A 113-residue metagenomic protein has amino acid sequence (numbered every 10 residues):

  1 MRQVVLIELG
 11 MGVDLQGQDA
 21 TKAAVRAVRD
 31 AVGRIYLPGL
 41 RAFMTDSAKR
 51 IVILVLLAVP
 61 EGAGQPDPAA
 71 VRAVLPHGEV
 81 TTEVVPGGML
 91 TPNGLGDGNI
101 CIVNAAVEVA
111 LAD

Functional and structural regions predicted by a protein language model:
M1-T45, P60-P66, N104-A112: Conserved mixed alpha/beta catalytic, RNA-binding, or beta-rich assembly cores of soluble enzyme, regulatory
M1-V4, A48-I51, H77-V80, I102-N104: Short coil/turn connectors at secondary-structure junctions
A24, A70-A73: Short intrinsically disordered coil segments
A27, M44-A48, V52, T91: Solvent-exposed, non-transmembrane amphipathic alpha-helical segments
R41-K49, G96-I100: Short, surface-exposed loop and linker segments with low hydrophobicity and enrichment for Pro/Ser/Thr
S47-V71: Conserved beta-ketoacyl condensing-enzyme motif
L75-D113: C-terminal edge-of-domain segments
